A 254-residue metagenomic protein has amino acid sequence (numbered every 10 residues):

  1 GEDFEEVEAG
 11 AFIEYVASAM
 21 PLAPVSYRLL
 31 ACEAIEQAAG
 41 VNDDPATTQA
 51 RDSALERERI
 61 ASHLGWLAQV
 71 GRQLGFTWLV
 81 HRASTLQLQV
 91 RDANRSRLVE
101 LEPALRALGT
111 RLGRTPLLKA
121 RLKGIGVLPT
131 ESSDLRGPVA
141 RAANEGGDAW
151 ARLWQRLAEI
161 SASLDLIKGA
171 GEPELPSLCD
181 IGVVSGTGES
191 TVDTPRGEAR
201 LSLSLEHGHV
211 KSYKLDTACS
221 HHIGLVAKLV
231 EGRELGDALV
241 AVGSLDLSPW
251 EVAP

Functional and structural regions predicted by a protein language model:
G1-P254: Active-site bordering "gate/hinge" segments that shape substrate access to catalytic or cofactor-binding pockets
